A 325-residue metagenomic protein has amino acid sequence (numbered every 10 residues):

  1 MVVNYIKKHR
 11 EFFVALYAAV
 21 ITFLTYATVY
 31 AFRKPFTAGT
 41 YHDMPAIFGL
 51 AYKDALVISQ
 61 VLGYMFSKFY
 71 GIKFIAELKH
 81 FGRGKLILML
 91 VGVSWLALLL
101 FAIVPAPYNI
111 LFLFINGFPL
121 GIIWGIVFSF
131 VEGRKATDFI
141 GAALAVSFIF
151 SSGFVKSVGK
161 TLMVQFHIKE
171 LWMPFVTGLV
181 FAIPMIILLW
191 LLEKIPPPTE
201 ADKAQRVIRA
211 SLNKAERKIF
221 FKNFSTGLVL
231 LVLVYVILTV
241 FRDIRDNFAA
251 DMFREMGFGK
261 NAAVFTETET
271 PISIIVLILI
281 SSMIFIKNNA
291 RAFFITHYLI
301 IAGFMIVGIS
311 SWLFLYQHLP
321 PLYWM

Functional and structural regions predicted by a protein language model:
M1-R10, M163-V234, D246, A250-F258 (+1 more regions): Intracellular loop-helix junctions on the cytosolic face of multi-pass helical membrane proteins
F32, D43-S59, S225-L230, A250-I275 (+1 more regions): Loop-to-transmembrane helix entry
F36, G121-F139, A249: Intracellular juxtamembrane helix-capping segments at the cytosolic ends of symmetry-related transmembrane helices
D54-I75, P271-L279: Central cavity-lining transmembrane alpha-helices of secondary-active solute carriers, predominantly the Major
F66, V240-D243, G259-N289, G303: Transmembrane alpha-helices of Major Facilitator/SLC transporters
A97-L98, P107-I123, F304, L319-M325: Hydrophobic core of transmembrane alpha-helices in multi-pass small-molecule transporters, especially MFS/SLC-type
T137-V164, V180-P184: Glycine-rich segments within core transmembrane alpha-helices of 12-TM secondary carriers
A290-M325: C-terminal transmembrane helical hairpin of 12-TM major facilitator-type secondary transporters
